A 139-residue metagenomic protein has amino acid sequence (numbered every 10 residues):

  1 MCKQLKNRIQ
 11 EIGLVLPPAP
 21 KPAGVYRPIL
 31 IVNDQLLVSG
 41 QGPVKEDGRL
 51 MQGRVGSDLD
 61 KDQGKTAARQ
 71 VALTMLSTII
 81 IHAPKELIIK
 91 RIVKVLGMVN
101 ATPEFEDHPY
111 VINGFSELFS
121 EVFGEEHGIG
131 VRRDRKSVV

Functional and structural regions predicted by a protein language model:
M1-A23: Basic, amphipathic N-terminal segments that precede the first structured/catalytic domain
P28, V32-Q63: RNase H-like nuclease fold core
A67-H82, F115-L118: Short, well-ordered amphipathic alpha-helical segments that serve as non-catalytic structural scaffolds within diverse
I80-K90: Phosphate/pyrophosphate-binding loops at sites that engage ATP/ADP/AMP, CoA/4′-phosphopantetheine, polyphosphate
K94-T102: Short glycine-rich or small-residue beta-strand-to-loop segments that form or flank ligand, phosphate, metal/Fe-S
T102-D134: Short, low-complexity, polybasic intrinsically disordered segments
V138-V139: Conserved small/polar residues in nucleotide/adenosyl-binding loops
